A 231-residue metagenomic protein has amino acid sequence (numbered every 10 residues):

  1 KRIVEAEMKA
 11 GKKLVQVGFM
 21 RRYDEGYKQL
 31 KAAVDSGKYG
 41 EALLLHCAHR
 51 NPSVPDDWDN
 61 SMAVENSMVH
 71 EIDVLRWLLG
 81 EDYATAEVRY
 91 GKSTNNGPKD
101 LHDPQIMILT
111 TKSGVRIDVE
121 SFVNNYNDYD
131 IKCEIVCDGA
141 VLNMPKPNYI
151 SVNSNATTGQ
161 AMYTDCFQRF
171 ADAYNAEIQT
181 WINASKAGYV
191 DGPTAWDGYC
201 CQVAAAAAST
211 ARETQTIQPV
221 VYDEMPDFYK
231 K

Functional and structural regions predicted by a protein language model:
K1-P55: A contiguous active-site-proximal alpha/beta segment in oxidoreductase catalytic domains
K1-V4, M8-K9, N183-K231: C-terminal helix-rich "cap/oligomerization" subdomain common to oxidoreductases
R2, Q29, D73-V74, I106 (+2 more regions): Alpha-helical elements of Rossmann-like donor-binding domains used by nucleotide-donor carbohydrate transfer enzymes
D24, K28, V69-D73, D172-Q179 (+1 more regions): A structural signal for well-ordered alpha-helical segments within the folded catalytic domains of diverse enzymes
Y27-Q29, D56-N60, P98-L101, I131-K132 (+4 more regions): Short aromatic-enriched loop/helix-cap "lid" or pocket-rim segments at secondary-structure transitions that line
V54-D128, W196: Rossmann-like dinucleotide-binding domain that binds NAD(P)(H)
Y90, N96-D100, K112-E177: NAD(P)-dinucleotide binding in Rossmann-like oxidoreductases
